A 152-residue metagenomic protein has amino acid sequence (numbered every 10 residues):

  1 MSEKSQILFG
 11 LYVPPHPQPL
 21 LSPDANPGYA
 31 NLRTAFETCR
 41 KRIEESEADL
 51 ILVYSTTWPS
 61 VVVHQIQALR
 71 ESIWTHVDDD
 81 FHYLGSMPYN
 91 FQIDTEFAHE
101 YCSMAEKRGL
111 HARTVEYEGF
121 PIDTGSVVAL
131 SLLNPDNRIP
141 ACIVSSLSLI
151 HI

Functional and structural regions predicted by a protein language model:
M1-E3, L133-N134: Short boundary motifs at domain starts and secondary-structure transition points
S2-M104, R108-A112: A short aromatic-anchored loop/beta-hairpin motif
G85-S148: A substrate-binding/cap region within the structured catalytic cores of diverse enzymes
I150-I152: Conserved small/polar residues in nucleotide/adenosyl-binding loops
